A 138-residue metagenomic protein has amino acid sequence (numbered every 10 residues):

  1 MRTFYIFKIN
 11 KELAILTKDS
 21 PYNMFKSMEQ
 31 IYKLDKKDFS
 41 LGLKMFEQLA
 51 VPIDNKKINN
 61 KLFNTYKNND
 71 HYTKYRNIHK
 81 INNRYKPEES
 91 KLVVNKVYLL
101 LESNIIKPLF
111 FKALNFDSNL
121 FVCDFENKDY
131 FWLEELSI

Functional and structural regions predicted by a protein language model:
M1-K96, K107-P108, K112-N115, D129-I138: Acidic (Asp/Glu-rich) sequence patches and key acidic residues that form negatively charged surfaces used
L99-L100: N-terminal accessory interaction module
N119-N127: Conserved short beta-strand edge segments in small beta-sheet-based binding/regulatory domains
